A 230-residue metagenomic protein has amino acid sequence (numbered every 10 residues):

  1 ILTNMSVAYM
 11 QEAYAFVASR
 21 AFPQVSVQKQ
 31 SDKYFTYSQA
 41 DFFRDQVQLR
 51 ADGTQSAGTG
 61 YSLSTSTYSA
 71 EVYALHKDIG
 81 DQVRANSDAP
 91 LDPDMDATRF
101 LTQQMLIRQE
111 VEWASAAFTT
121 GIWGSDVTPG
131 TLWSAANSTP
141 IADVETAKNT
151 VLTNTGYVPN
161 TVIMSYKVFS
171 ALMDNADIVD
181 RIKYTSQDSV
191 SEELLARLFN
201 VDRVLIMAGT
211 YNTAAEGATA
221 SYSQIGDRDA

Functional and structural regions predicted by a protein language model:
I1-A13, A117: Intrinsically disordered, low-complexity terminal tails
S6, W133, A147, V204-L205 (+1 more regions): Generic hydrophobic, helix-prone segments enriched in Leu/Val/Ile
M10-K77: Assembly/oligomerization interface modules of large self-assembling protein complexes
S19-V25, T59-S66, T146-V151, S189-L195 (+1 more regions): Intrinsically disordered, low-complexity boundary segments flanking structured domains
Y34-Y37, A70, L75-I79, A147 (+3 more regions): Generic structural hydrophobic/aromatic packing signal, biased to beta-strands
D78-Q82, S191: General structural signal for secondary-structure boundaries
D81-T161, Y166-Y184: Alpha-helical scaffold segments that mediate packing/assembly in large oligomeric complexes
Y157-A230: Extended oligomerization regions of viral-like shell subunits
